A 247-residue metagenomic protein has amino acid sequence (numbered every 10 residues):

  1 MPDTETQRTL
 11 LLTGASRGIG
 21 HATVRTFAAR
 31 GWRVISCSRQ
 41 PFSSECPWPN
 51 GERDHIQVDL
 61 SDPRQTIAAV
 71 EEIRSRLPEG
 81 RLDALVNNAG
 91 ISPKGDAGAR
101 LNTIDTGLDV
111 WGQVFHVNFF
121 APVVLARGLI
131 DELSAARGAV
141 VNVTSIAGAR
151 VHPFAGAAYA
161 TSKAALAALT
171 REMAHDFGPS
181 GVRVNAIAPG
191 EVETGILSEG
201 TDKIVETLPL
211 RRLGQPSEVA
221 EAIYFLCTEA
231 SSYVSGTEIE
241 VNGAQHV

Functional and structural regions predicted by a protein language model:
S16-R17: Conserved glycine-rich cofactor-binding loop
D96-G112, I204: Substrate-binding pocket helix/loop in short-chain dehydrogenase/reductase
A126, S162, T170: Active-site helix of classical SDR
D131, H175-D176, S232: Alpha-helical segment proximal to the catalytic Tyr-Lys
R137, G178, R183, V234-G236: Short, small/polar-rich loop/turn modules that mediate ligand/substrate recognition or access, typified
S145: Residue(s) in the substrate-gating loop at a strand-loop-helix junction that position the organic substrate next
R150, K203, Y224, S235-V247: Short C-terminal tail/terminal secondary-structure segment of NAD(P)H-dependent dehydrogenase/reductase domains
